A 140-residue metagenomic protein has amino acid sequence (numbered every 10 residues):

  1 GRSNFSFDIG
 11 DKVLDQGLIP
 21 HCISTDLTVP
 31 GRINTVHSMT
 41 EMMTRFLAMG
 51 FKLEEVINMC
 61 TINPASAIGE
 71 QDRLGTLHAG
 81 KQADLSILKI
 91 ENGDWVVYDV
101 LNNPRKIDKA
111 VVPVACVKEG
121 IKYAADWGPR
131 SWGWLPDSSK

Functional and structural regions predicted by a protein language model:
G1-F7: C-terminal active-site-proximal or functional interface alpha/beta core segments in diverse enzymes
D8-L88: His/Asp/Glu-enriched, well-ordered alpha-helical/loop segment that forms or immediately abuts the divalent-metal
L18, T44-A48, I107-V111, D137-K140: Short, surface-exposed linear patches
G75-H78, G133-K140: A short, hydrophobic/aromatic-rich structural module that often spans a beta strand with its adjoining loop
Q82-P136: C-terminal cap of metal-dependent C-N hydrolases
